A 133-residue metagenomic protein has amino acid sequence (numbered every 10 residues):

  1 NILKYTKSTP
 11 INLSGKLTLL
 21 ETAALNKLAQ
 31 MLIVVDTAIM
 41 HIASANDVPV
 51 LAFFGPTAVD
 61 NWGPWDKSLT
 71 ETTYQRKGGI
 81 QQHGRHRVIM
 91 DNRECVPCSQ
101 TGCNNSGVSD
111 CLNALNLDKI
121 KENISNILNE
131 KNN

Functional and structural regions predicted by a protein language model:
N1-D60, D66: Donor-binding and catalytic core of enzymes assembling or modifying cell-surface/extracellular glycoconjugates
N12-L13, S44-K131: Nucleotide-sugar donor-binding patch of glycosyltransferase catalytic domains
